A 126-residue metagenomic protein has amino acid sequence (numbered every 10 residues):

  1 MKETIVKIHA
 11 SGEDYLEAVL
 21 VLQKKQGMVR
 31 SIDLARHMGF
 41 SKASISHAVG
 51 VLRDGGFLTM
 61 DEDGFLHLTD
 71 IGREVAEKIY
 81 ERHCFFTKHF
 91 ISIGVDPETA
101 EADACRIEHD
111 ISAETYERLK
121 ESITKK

Functional and structural regions predicted by a protein language model:
M1-I5: N-terminal intrinsically disordered/low-complexity leader segments
V6-F40: N-terminal helix-turn-helix DNA-binding core of bacterial DNA-binding proteins
H9, L68-T69, S112: Residue-level signal for threonine
A18, A48-V51, F57, G64 (+4 more regions): Residue-level recognition of specific faces of alpha-helices
Q26, A102-K126: C-terminal regulatory/oligomerization modules of transcriptional regulators
S31-E62: Canonical helix-turn-helix DNA-binding module
G64-R82: Basic, amphipathic "hinge/linker" alpha-helix immediately C-terminal to the N-terminal HTH DNA-binding motif
Y80-A113: Arg/Lys-rich, alpha-helical DNA-contact motif
